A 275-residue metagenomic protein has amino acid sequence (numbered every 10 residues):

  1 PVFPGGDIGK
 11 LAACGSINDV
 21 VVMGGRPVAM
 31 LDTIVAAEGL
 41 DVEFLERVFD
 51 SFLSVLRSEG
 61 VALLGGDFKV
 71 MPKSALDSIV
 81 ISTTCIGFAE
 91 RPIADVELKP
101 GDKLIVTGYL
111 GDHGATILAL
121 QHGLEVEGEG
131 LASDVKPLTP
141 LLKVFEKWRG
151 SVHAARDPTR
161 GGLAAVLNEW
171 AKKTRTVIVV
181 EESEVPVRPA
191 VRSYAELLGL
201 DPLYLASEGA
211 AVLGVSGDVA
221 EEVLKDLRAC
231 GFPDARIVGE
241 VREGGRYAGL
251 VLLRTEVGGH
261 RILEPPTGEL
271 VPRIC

Functional and structural regions predicted by a protein language model:
P1-V106, D112, I117: Glycine-rich phosphate/pyrophosphate-binding loop regions near the starts of catalytic domains
S16, F52, L167, V191 (+1 more regions): Aromatic/hydrophobic pocket-lining residues that form π-stacking "cages" and hydrophobic walls in ligand
D32, A62-G66, C85, I105-G108 (+4 more regions): General beta-strand structural signal in soluble alpha/beta enzymes
A37-L40, L131-S207: Active-site-proximal betaalpha loop/short-helix elements that scaffold phosphoryl/nucleotidyl transfer chemistry
L56, P72-S78, D95-K99, I117 (+6 more regions): Solvent-exposed alpha-helices and their adjacent loops that cap or buttress functional pockets in soluble metabolic
F88-K136, L252-R254, R273-C275: Phosphate/diphosphate-binding glycine-rich loops and adjacent basic-rich segments that engage nucleotide
V215-A220: Helix N-cap motif at beta-to-alpha junctions
A229-C275: Acidic, Ser/Thr/Pro-rich beta/coil linker or hinge segments at domain junctions
